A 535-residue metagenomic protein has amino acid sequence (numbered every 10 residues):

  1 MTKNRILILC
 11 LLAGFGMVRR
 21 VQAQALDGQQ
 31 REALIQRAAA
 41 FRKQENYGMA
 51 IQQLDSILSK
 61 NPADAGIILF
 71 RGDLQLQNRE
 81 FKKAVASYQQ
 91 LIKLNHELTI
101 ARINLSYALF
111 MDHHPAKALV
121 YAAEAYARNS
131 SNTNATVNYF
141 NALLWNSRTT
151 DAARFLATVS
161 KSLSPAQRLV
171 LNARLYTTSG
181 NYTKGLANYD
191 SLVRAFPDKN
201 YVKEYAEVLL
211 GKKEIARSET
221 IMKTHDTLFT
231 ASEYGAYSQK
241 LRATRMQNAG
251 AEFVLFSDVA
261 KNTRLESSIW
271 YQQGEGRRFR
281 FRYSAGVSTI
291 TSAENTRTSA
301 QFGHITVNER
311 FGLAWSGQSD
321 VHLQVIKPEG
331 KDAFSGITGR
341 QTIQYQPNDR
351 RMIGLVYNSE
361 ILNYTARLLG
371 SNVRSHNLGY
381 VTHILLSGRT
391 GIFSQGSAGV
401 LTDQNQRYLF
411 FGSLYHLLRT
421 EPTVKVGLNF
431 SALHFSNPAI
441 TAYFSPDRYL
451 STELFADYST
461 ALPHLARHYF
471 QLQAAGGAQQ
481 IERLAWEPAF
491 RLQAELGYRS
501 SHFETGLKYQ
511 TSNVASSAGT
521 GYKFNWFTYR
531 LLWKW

Functional and structural regions predicted by a protein language model:
M1-Q29: Bacterial Sec-dependent N-terminal signal peptides
V21-G66, F70: N-terminal leader/linker segments that initiate helical-solenoid repeat arrays
G28-E32, Q36, G48, G66 (+6 more regions): Amphipathic alpha-helical repeat elements characteristic of tetratricopeptide repeat
Q30, F41, I103-Y107, M111 (+4 more regions): Gram-negative and organellar
R37, F70-D73, Y88, L143 (+1 more regions): Short, conserved structural micro-motifs that define repeat-unit consensus positions and nucleotide-binding loops
K43, Q77, K82, M111-H113 (+1 more regions): Short, compositionally biased segments
A65-N104: Mid-chain, structured segments of secreted extracytoplasmic proteins
